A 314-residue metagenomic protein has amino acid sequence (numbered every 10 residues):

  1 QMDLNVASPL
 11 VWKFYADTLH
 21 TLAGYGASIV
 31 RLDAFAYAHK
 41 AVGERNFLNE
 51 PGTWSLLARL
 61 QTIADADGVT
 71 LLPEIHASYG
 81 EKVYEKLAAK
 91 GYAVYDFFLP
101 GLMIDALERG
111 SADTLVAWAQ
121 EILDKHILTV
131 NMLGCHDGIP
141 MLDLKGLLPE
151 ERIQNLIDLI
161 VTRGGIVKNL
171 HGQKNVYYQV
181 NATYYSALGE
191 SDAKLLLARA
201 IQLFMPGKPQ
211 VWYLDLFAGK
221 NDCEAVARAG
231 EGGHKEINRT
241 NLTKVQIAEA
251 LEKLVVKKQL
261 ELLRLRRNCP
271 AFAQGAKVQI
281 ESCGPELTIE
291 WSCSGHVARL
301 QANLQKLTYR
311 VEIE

Functional and structural regions predicted by a protein language model:
Q1-I313: Active-site and adjacent substrate-binding regions of carbohydrate-active enzymes
